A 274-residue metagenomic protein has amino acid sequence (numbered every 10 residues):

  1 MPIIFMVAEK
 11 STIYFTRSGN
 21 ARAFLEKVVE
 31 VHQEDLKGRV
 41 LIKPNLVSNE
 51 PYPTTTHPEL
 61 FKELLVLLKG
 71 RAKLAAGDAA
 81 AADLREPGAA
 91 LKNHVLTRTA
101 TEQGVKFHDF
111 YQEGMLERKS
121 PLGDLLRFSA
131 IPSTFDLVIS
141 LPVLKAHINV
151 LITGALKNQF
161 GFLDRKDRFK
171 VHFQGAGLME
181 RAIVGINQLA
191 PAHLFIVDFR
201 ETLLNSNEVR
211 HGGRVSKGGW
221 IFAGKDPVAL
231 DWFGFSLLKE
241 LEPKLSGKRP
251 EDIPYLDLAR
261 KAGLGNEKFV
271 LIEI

Functional and structural regions predicted by a protein language model:
M1-I274: N-terminal and secondary-structure boundary signal
